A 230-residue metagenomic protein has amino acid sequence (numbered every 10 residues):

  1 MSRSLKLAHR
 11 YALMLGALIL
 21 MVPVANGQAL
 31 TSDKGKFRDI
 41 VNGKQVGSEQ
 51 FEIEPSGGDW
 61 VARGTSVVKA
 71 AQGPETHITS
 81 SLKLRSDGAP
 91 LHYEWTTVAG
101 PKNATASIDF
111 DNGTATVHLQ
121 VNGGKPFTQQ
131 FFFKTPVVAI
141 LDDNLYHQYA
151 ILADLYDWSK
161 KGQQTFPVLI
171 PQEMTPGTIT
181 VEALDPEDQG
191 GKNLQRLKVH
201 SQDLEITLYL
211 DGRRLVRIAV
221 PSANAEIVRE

Functional and structural regions predicted by a protein language model:
S2-M14: Bacterial N-terminal signal peptides that target proteins for export
Y11-P23: Bacterial N-terminal signal peptides
A25-A29: Boundary at the C-terminal end of the N-terminal hydrophobic targeting segment
L30-S32, V46, A99-H200: Solvent-exposed helix/loop surface patches that form functional interfaces
T31-D39: A short, Trp-centered hydrophobic/proline-enriched beta-strand micro-motif
I40-Q120, R213-R214: N-terminal mature ectodomain segment of secretory-pathway/periplasmic proteins
T128-T135, S222-E230: Edge beta-strand at a domain terminus
V199-H200, E205-A223: Short, exposed beta-strand-loop hairpins at the edges of beta-sheets in extracellular/periplasmic proteins
